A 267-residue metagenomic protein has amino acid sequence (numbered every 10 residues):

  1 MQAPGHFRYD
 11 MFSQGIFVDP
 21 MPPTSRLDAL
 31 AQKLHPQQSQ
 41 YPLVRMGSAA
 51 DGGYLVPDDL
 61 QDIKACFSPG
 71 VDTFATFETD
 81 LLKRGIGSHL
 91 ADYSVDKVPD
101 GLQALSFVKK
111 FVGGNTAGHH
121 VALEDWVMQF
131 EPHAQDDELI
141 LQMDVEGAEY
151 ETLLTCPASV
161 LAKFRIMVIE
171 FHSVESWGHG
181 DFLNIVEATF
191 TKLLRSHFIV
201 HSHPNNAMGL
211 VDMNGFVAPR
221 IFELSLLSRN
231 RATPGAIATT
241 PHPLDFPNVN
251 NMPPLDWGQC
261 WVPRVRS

Functional and structural regions predicted by a protein language model:
M1-S267: Phosphate/nucleotide-binding beta-alpha loop and adjacent structural elements of enzyme active sites
